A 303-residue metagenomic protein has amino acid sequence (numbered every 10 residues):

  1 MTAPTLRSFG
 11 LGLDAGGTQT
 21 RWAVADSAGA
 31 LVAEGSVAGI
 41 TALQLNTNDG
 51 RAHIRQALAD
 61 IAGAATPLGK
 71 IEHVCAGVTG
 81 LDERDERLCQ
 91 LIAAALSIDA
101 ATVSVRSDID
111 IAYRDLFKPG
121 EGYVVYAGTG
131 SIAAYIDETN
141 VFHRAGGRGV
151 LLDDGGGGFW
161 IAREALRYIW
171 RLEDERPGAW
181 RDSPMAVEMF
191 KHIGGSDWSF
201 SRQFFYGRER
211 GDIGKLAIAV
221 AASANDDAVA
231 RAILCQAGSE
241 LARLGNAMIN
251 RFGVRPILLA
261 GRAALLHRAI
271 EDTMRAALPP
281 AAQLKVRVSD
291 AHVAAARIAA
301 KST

Functional and structural regions predicted by a protein language model:
M1-I71, D115-E121, R167-T303: ATP-binding/phosphotransfer module of carbohydrate and carboxylate kinases, centering on a glycine-rich
M1-L6, A101-V124, V141: Conserved phosphate-binding catalytic cores of ATP/NTP-utilizing and phosphoryl-transfer enzymes
D14, G77, R106, V124-G130: Short beta-strand segments
T18, L81-R84, T129-S131, A263-L265: Gly/Ser/Thr-rich loops at beta-strand to alpha-helix junctions that form or flank small-molecule/cofactor-binding
L43, A59-V105, L116-F117: Short beta-strand-loop/turn "lid" adjacent to the catalytic site in phosphate-handling enzymes
A94-I98, V141-G149, R275-Q283: Glycine/charged-rich beta-loop-alpha catalytic/anionic-binding loops adjacent to active sites
T102-I111, Y126-A127, G155, L284-V293: Active-site nucleophile and cofactor-binding loops and adjacent substrate-binding regions of central metabolic enzymes
G120-L172: Glycine-rich phosphate-binding loop of actin/hexokinase-like ATP-binding domains
